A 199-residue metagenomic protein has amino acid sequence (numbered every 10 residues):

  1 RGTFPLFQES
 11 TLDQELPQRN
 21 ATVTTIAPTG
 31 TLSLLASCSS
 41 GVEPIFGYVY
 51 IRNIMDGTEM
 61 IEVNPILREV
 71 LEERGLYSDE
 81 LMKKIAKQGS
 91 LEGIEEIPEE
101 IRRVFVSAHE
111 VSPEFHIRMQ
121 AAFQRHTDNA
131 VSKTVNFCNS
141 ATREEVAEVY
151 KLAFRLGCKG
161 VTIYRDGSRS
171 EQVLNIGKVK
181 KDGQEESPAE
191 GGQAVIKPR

Functional and structural regions predicted by a protein language model:
R1-Q18: Short glycine-cluster motifs
T3, T24-Q184, K197-R199: Catalytic alpha/beta core of large soluble enzyme barrels
N20-T22: Short loop/turn microsegments at loop-to-beta-strand junctions
A189-R199: Long, low-complexity, intrinsically disordered segments
